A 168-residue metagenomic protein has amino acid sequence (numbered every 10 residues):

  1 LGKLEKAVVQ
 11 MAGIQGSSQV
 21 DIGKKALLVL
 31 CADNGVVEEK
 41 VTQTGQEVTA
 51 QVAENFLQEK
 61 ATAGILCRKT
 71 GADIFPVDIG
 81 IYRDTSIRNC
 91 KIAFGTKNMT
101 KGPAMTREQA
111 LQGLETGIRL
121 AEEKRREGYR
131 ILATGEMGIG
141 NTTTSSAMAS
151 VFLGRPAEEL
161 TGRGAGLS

Functional and structural regions predicted by a protein language model:
L1-S168: N-terminal loops that bind phosphate or other acidic moieties and the adjacent beta-alpha structural core
